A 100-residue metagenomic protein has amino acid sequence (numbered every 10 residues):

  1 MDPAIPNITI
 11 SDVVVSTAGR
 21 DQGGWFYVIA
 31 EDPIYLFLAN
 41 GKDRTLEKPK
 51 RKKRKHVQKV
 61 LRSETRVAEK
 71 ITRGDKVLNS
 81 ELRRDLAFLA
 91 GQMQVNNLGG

Functional and structural regions predicted by a protein language model:
M1-I10, T17, Y27-G100: Ferredoxin-like alpha/beta domains used as RNA- or RNAP-binding modules
G19-Q22: Short, charged beta-turn/beta-strand-edge "cap" motif at the junction between a beta-strand and an adjacent loop
